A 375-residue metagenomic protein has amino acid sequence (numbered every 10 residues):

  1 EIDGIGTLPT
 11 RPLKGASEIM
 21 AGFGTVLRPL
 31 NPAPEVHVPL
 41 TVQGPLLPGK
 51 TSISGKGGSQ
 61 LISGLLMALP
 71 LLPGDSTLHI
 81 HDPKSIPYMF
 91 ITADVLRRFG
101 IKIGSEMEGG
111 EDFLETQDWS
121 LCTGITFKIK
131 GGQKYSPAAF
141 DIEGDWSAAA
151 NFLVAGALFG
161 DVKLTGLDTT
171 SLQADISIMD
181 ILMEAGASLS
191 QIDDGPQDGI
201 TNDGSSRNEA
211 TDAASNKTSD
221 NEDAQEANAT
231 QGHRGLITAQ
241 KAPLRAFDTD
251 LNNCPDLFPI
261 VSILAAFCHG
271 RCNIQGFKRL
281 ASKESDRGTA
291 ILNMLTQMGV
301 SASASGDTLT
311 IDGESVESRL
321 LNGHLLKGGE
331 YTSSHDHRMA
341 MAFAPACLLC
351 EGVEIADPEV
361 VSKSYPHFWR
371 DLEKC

Functional and structural regions predicted by a protein language model:
E1-D212, N216-C375: Short, structured segments at the rim of ligand-binding sites
